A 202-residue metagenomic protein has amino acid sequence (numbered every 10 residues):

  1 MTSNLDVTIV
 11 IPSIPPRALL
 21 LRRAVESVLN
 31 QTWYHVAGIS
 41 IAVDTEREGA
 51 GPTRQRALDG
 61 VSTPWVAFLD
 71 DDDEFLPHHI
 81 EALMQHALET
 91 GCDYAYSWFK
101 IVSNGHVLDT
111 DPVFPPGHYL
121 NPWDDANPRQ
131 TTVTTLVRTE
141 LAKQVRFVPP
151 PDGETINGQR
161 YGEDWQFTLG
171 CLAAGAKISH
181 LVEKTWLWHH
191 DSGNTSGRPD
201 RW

Functional and structural regions predicted by a protein language model:
T2-W202: Nucleotide-sugar donor-binding/catalytic module of glycosyltransferases that assemble extracellular/cell-envelope
